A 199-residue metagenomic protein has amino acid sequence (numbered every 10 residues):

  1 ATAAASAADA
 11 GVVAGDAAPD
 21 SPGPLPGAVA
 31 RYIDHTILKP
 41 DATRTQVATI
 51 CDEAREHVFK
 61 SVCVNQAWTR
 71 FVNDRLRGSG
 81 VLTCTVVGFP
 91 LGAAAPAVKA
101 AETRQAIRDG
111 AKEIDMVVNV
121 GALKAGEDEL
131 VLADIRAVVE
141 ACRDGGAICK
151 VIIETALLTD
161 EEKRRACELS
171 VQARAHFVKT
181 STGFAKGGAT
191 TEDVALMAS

Functional and structural regions predicted by a protein language model:
A1-I33: Charged, compositionally biased N-terminal leader segments and the immediate start of the first structured element
D20-H57, S61, A67-S199: Alpha/beta enzyme core
